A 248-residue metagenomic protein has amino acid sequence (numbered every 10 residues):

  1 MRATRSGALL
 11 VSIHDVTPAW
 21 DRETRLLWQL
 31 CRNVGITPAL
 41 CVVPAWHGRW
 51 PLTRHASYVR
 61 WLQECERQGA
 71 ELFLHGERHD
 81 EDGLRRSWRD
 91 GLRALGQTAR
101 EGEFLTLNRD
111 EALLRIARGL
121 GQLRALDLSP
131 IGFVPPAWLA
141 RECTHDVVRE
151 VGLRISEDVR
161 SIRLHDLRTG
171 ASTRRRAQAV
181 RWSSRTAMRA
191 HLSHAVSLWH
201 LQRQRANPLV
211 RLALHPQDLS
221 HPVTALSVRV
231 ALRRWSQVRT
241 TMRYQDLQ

Functional and structural regions predicted by a protein language model:
M1-E71: Active-site beta->alpha N-cap acidic-glycine motif
R2-T4, A39-V42, I155, L209 (+1 more regions): C-terminal domain-boundary segment and adjacent tail
L9-I13, P38-L40, L72-H75, P130-F133 (+3 more regions): Hydrophobic faces of well-ordered beta-strands that scaffold small-molecule active sites in alpha/beta enzyme cores
D15-E23, P44-Y58, D80, V134-C143 (+3 more regions): Acidic-and-aromatic substrate-binding clefts and catalytic sites of carbohydrate-active enzymes
E71-D90: Short, solvent-exposed beta-strand-terminating loops
R86-R109: Active-site gating loops and adjacent loop-to-helix segments of metal-dependent hydrolytic enzymes
E103-R176, S220-A225: Catalytic domains of cell-wall/extracellular-matrix polysaccharide-remodeling enzymes, centered on de-N-acetylation
L167-L219: A conserved mid-domain beta-alpha-beta active-site/ligand-binding segment of alpha/beta enzyme cores
